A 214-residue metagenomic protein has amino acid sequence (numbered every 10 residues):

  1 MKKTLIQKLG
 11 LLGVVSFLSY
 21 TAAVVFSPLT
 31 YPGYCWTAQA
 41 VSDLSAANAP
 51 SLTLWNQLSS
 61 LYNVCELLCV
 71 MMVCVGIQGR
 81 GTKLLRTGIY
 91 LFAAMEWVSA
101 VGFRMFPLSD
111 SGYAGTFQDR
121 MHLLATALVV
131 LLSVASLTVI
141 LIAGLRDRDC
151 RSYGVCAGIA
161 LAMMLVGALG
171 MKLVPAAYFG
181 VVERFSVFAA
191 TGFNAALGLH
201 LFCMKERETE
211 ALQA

Functional and structural regions predicted by a protein language model:
K2-K3, C203-A214: Short, charged juxtamembrane terminal tails flanking transmembrane helices
T4-Y34, A40, L44, N48-M204: Hydrophobic, aromatic-enriched alpha-helical segments typical of multi-pass transmembrane helices
